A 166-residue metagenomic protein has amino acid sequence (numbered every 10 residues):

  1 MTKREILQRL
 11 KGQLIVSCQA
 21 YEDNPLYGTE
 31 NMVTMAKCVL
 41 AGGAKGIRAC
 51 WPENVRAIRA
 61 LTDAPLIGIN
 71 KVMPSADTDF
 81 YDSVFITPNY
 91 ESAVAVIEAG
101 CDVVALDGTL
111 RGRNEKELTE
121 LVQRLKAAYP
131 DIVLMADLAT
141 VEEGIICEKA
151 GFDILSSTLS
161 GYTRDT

Functional and structural regions predicted by a protein language model:
M1-L26: N-terminal amphipathic alpha-helix/helix-capping segment at the start of soluble metabolic enzymes
K3-Q8, K37-L40, V55-D63, I97 (+2 more regions): Surface-exposed amphipathic alpha-helices with a cationic face
L14-C18, I47, L66-N70, V104-L106 (+2 more regions): Hydrophobic faces of well-ordered beta-strands that scaffold small-molecule active sites in alpha/beta enzyme cores
L26-T29, R48-G68, A76, V84-P88 (+3 more regions): Active-site-adjacent beta->alpha loops and helix N-cap segments on the catalytic face of soluble alpha/beta enzymes
C38-A41, G68-A76: Metabolite-binding pocket within alpha/beta catalytic cores that recognizes anionic/polar moieties
E91, V96-G108, G112: Ordered, amphipathic secondary-structure segments that act as subunit-interaction surfaces in large macromolecular
P130-D131, I154-T166: Catalytic-face loop-and-helix region of soluble metabolic enzyme cores
